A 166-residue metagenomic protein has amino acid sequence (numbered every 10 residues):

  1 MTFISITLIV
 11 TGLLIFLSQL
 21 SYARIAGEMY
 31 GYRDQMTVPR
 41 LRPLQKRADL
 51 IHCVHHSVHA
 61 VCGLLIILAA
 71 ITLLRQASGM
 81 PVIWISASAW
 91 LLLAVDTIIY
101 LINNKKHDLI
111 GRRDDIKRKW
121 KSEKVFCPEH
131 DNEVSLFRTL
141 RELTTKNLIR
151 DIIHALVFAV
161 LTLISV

Functional and structural regions predicted by a protein language model:
T2-R24, I51-R112, S135, L140-V166: Alpha-helical transmembrane segments and immediately adjacent membrane-interfacial amphipathic helices
L20-P43: Membrane-interface helix-loop junction between the first two transmembrane segments
G31-Y32, D108-K117: Short, Lys/Arg-enriched, Gly/Pro-containing loop segments at transmembrane-helix junctions of multi-pass membrane
Q35-I51, I116-T145: Short membrane-interface loop/juxtamembrane segments of multi-pass integral membrane proteins
